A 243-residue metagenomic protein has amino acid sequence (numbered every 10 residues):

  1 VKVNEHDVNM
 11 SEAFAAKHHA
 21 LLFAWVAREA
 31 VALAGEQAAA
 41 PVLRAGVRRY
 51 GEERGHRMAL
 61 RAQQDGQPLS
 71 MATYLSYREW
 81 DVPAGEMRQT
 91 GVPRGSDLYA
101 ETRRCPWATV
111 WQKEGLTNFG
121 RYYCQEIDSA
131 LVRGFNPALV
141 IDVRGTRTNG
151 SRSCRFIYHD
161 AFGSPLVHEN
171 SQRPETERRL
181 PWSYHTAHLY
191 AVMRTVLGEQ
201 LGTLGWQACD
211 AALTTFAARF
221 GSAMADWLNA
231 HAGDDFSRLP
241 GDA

Functional and structural regions predicted by a protein language model:
V1-D97, P106-E126, V140-S153, H159-A243: N-terminal accessory segment detector
D128-R133: A gly/proline- and charged-residue-enriched helix-loop-helix capping module
G134-L139: Extended, Lys/Arg-enriched charged tracts that mediate electrostatic binding to polyanionic substrates
